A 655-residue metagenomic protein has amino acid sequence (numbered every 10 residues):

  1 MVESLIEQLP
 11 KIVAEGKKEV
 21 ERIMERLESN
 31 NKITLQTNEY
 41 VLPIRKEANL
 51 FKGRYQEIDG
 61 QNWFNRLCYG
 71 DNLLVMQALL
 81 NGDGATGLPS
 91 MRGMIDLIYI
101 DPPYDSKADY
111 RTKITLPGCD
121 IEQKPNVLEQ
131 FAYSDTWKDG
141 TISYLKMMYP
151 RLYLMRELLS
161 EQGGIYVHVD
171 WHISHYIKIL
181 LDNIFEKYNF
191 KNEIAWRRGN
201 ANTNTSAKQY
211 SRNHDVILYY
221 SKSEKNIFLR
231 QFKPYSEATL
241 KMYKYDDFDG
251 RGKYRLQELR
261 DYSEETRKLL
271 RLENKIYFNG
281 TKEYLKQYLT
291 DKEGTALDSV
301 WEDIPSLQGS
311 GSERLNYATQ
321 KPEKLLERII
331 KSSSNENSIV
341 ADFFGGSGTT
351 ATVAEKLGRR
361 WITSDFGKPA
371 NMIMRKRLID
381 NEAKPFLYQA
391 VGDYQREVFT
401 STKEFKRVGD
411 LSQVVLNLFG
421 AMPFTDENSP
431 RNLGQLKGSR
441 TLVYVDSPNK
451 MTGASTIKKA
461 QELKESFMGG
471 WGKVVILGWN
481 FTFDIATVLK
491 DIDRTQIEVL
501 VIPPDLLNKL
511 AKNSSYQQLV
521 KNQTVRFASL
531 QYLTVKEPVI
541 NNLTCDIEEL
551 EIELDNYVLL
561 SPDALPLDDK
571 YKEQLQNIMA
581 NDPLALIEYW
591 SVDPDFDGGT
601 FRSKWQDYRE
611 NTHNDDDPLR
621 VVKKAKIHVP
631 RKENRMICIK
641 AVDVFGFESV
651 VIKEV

Functional and structural regions predicted by a protein language model:
M1-F64, G82-R92, D96, R156 (+7 more regions): Accessory, often C-terminal, charged low-complexity segments
R54-Q61, V127-K138, I304-L315: Short glycine/proline-rich turn/loop motifs
N62-Y69, S134-M148, S312-E323, S334: Short acidic-aromatic active-site loops that bind/stabilize oxyanions
R66-T86: Conserved helicase/translocase P-loop NTPase motor core
D71, I98-Y99: Hydrophobic beta-strand segment of the Class I
I100-D105, M148-L152, I165, I173 (+2 more regions): Extended, hydrophobic alpha-helical segments in both membrane/secreted and soluble proteins
P103-M147, Q162: Mobile active-site "lid"/loop adjacent to the S-adenosyl-L-methionine
Y149-E161, F467: A short glycine-rich, Lys/Arg-flanked "PGG" loop and its adjoining helix->strand segment in the class I
